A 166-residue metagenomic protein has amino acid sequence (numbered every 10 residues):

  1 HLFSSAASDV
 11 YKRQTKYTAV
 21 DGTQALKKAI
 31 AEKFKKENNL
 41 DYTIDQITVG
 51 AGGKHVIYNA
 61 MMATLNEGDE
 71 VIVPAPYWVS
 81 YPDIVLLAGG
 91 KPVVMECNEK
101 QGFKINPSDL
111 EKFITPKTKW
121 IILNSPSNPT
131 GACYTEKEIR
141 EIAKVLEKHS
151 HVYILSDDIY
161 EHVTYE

Functional and structural regions predicted by a protein language model:
H1-A7, Y11: Single conserved hydrophobic/aromatic residue that forms the stacking wall/gate of nucleotide- or nucleobase-binding
F3, T43, V93, L155: Conserved Rossmann-like nucleotide-binding pocket used by diverse enzymes that bind dinucleotide cofactors
R13-K16, K27-E70: Phosphate-binding glycine-rich loop
A63-V85: Conserved PLP-anchoring active-site segment centered on the Schiff-base-forming lysine
A75, V94-N98: Short beta->alpha connector loops at strand-helix junctions that form conserved, small/polar/Pro-enriched
L87-V93: A short helix-loop-beta submotif of the ANL/AMP-binding
C97-E166: Active-site phosphate-binding strand-loop segment of PLP-dependent enzymes
